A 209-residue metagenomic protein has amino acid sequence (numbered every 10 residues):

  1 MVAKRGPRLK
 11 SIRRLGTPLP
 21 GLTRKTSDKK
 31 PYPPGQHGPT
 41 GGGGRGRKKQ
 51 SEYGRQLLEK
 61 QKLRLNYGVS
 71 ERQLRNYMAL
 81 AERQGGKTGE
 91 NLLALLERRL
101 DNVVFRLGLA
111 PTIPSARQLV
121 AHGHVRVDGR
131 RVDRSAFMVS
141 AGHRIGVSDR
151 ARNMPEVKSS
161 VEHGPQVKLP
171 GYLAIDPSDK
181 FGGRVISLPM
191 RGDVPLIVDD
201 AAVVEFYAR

Functional and structural regions predicted by a protein language model:
M1-L107, R134-R209: Ferredoxin-like alpha/beta domains used as RNA- or RNAP-binding modules
R106-L109, P114-R126: Mid-length scaffold segments of soluble, non-membrane domains
